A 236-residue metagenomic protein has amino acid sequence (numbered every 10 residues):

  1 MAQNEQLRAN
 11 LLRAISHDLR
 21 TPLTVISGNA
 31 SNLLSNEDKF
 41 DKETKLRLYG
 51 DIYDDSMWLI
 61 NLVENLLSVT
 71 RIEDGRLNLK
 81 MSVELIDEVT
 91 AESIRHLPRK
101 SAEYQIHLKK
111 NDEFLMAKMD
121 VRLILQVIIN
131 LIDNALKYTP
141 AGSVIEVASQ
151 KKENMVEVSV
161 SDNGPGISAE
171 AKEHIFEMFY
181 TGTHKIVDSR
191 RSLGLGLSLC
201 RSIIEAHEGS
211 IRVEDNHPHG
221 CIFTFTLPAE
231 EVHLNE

Functional and structural regions predicted by a protein language model:
D54-L59: Short alpha-helical segment of the dimerization/phosphotransfer core of two-component systems
D74-L79, M116-M119: Conserved micro-motifs of the catalytic ATP-binding
K80-L85, Q105-L115: Conserved catalytic submotifs in the C-terminal HATPase_c
A135-L136: Short helix-loop "hinge" at the ATP-lid/N-box region of the Bergerat-fold HATPase_c
I167-F179: Short conserved segment of the HATPase_c
G196, C200: Short alpha-helical Gxxx[C/S/T] motif in the catalytic ATP-binding
